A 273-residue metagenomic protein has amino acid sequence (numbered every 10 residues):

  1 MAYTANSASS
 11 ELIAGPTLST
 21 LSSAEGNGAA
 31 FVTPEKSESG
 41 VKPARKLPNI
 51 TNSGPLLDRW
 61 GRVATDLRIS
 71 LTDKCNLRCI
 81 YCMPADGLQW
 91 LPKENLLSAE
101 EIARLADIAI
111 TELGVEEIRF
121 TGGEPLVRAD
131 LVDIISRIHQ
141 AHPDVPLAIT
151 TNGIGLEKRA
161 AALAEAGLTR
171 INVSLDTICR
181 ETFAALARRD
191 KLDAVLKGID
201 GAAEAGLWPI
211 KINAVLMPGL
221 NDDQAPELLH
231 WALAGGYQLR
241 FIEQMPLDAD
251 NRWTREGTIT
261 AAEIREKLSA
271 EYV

Functional and structural regions predicted by a protein language model:
M1-L57: Radical SAM enzyme core and accessory elements
Y3-A5, P43-G122, L126-P146: Conserved alpha-helical substructure of the radical SAM core
D58, Y81, E181-A184, A214-P218 (+2 more regions): Flexible, active-site-adjacent loop/turn segments at secondary-structure boundaries
G87, G123, D176, V215 (+1 more regions): Flexible loop residues that form catalytic and substrate-binding hotspots at small-molecule/glycan-binding clefts
G87-P92, K158, C179-L186, D248-R252: A short acidic, helix-capping loop that chelates divalent metal ions and anchors anionic groups
K93-L97, E101, A187-K191, L220 (+1 more regions): Alpha-helix N-cap and loop-to-helix initiation/capping positions
A103-R119, R128-R240: Radical SAM/AdoMet-radical enzyme domain recognition
N221, A225, A234, Q238-V273: A C-terminal junction/extension of Radical SAM enzymes
